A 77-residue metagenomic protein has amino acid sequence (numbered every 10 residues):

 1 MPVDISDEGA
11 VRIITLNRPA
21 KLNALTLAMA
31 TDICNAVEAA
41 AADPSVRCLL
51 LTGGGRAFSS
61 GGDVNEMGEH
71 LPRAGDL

Functional and structural regions predicted by a protein language model:
M1-G54, E69-H70: Conserved CoA-thioester-binding segment of acyl-CoA-metabolizing enzymes
G53-L77: Glycine- (often His-adjacent) and acidic-residue-rich active-site loop that binds/positions the CoA thioester
